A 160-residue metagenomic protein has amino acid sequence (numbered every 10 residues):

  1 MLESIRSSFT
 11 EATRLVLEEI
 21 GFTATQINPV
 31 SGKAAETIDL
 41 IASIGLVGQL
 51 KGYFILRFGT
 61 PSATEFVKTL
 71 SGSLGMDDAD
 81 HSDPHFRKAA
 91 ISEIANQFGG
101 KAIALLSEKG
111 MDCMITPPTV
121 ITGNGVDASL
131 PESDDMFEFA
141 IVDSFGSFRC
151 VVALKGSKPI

Functional and structural regions predicted by a protein language model:
M1-I160: N-terminal auxiliary interaction/assembly segments of multi-subunit proteins
